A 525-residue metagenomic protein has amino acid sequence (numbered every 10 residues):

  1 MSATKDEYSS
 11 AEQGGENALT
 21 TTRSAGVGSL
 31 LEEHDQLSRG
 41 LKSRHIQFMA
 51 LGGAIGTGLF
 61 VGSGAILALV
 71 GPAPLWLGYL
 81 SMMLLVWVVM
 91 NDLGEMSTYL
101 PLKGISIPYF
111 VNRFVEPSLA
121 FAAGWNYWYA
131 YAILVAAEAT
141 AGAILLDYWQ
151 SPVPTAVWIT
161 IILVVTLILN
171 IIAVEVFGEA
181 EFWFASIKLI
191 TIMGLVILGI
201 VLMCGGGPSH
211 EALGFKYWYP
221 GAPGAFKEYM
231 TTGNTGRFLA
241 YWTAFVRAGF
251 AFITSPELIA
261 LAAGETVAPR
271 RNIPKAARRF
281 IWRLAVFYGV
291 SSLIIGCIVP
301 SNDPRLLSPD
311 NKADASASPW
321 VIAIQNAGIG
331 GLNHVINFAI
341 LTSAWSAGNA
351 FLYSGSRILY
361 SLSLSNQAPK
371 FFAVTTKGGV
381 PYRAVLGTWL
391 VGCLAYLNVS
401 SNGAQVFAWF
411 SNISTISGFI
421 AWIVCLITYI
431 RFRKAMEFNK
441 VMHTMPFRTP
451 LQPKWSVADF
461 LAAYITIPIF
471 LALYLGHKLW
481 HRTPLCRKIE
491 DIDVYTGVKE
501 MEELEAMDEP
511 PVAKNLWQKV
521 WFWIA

Functional and structural regions predicted by a protein language model:
M1-G40, L426-A525: Terminal cytosolic tails of multi-pass membrane transporters, especially the segment immediately following the final
Q36-L37, Q150, S186-G331: Helix-loop-helix junctions that connect adjacent transmembrane segments in multi-pass membrane transporters
S38, F48, L59-T155: Extracellular loop-to-transmembrane helix junctions
G64-I66, E95-T98, F110-F114, T243-N272 (+2 more regions): Helix-loop junctions at the membrane interface of multi-pass solute transporters
L67-G71, A141, D147-A156, E175-A185 (+4 more regions): Transmembrane helix-loop boundary segments of multi-pass membrane transporters
S106-N112, E116, P223, E228-G233 (+3 more regions): TM-loop-TM module centered on a large, flexible mid-protein loop between adjacent transmembrane helices in multi-pass
N126-T140, I253-T266, G330-K370, F410-Y429: Membrane-helix boundary/coupling elements in multi-pass transport proteins
V157-P220, A277-I281, A285, S411-V424 (+2 more regions): Membrane-interface loop-to-helix entry segments
